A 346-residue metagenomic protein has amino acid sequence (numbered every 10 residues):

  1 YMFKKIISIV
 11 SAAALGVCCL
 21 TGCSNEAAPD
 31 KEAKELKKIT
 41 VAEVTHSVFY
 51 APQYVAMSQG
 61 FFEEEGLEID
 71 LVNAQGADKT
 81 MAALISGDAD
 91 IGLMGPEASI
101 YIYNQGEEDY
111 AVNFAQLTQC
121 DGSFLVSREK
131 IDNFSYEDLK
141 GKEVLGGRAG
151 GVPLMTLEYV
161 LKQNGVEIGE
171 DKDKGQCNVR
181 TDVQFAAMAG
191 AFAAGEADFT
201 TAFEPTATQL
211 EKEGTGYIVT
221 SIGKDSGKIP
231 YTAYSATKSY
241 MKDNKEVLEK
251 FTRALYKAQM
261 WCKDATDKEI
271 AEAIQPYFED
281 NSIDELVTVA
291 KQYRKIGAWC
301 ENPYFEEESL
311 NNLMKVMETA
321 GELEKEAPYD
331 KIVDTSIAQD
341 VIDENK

Functional and structural regions predicted by a protein language model:
Y1-K38, V341-K346: Short, low-complexity disordered leader/linker segments with a strong preference for bacterial N-terminal type II
D30-Q184, D198-E204, T215, T220-S221 (+1 more regions): Short, glycine-/small- and polar/acidic-enriched structural segments that line small-molecule recognition paths
Y54, I100, E158, T208 (+2 more regions): Predominant activation on well-ordered alpha-helical scaffold segments within soluble catalytic domains
L84, L139, F192, I283-A290: Mature, folded catalytic cores of secreted/periplasmic enzymes
A89-D90, I296-E308, Q339-K346: Short amphipathic alpha-helical segments at helix boundaries and their inter-helical linkers
P96-A98, E107, Q184-F278: Pocket-lining segment of extracytoplasmic ligand-binding domains
K242-E324: Secondary-structure end/capping motifs
N311-K346: Conserved C-terminal helix/tail region of periplasmic/extracytoplasmic solute-binding proteins
